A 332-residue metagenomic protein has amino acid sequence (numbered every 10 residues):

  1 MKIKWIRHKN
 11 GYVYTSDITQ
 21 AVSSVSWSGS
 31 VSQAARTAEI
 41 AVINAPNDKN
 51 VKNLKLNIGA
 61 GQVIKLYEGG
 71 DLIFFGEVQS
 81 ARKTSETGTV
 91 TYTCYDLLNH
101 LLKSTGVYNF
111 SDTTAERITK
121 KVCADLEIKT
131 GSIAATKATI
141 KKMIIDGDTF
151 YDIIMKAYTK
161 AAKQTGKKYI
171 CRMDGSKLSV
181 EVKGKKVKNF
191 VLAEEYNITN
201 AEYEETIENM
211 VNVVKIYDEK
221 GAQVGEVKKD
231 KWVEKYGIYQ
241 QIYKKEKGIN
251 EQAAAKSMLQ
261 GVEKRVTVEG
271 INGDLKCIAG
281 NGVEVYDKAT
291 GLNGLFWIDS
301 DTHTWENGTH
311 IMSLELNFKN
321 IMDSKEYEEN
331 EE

Functional and structural regions predicted by a protein language model:
M1-H100, K188, A193-A201: Assembly/oligomerization scaffold segments
M1-I6, N10-Y12, M155, T159 (+4 more regions): Acidic, small/polar-enriched beta strand-loop surface segments
S24, L72-E77, T91, T105-V107 (+3 more regions): Well-ordered beta-strand positions in beta-sheet-rich domains
S32-K49, T89-L98, I216, K264-I271 (+2 more regions): Oligomerization/assembly interface segments of phage tail-like spikes and tubes
N50-Q62, L66, S104-F110, E194-Y196 (+2 more regions): Extended Gly/Ser/Thr-rich low-complexity repeat segments, especially those forming or decorating extracellular
L54-L56, T114, I118, L275-K276: Short amphipathic alpha-helical segments
R82-N197, A201-Y203: Charged- and aromatic-enriched interaction segments used to assemble and dock large macromolecular complexes
